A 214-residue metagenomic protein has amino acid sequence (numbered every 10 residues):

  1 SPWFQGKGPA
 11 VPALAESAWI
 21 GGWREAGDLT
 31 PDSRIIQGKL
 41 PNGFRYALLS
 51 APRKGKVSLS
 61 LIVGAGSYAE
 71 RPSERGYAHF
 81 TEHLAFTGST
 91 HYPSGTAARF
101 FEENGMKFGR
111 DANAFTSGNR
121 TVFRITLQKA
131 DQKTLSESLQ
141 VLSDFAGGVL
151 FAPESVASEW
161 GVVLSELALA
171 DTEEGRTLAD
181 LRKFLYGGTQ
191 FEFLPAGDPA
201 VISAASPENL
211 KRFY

Functional and structural regions predicted by a protein language model:
S1-L48, K56: Proteolytic maturation boundary segments
G8-W19, T87-Y92, A114, S138-V141 (+2 more regions): Scaffold signal of the M16-like zinc-metallopeptidase fold and its non-catalytic homologs
L29, T87-H91, I125-E159: M16/insulysin-pitrilysin zinc metalloprotease superfamily fold
P41, A51-R53, I62-G66, S89-T90 (+2 more regions): Solvent-exposed coil/turn segments that connect beta secondary-structure elements in extracytoplasmic/periplasmic
Y46-L49, G55-S58, Y68-R71, K133: Short, solvent-exposed loop/turn elements at domain surfaces
S58-T126, E173, E192-A196: M16/MPP (pitrilysin/insulinase) zinc-metallopeptidase core fold and M16-derived inactive scaffolds
S94, A98, E102, L150-A168 (+1 more regions): Acidic/histidine-enriched alpha-helical segments
